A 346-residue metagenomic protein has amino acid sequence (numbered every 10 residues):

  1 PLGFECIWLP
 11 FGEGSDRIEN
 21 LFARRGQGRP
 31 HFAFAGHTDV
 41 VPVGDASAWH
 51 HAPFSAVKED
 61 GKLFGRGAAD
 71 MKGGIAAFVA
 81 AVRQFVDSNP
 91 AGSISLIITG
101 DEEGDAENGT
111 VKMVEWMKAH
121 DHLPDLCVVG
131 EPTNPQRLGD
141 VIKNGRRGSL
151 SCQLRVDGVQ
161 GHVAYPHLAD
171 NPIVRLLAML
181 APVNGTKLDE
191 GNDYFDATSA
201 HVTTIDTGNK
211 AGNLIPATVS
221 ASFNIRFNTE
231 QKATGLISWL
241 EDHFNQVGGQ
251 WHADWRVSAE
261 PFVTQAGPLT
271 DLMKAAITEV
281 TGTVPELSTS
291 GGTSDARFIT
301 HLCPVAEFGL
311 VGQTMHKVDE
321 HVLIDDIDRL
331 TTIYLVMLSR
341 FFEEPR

Functional and structural regions predicted by a protein language model:
P1-R66, D87-A91: Acidic/His- and Gly-rich active-site-bordering loop/insert found across diverse amide/peptide-bond hydrolases
L2, D87-P90, A119-H122, Q246-G248 (+1 more regions): Short helix-capping segments at alpha-helix termini
E13-G14, P132-R137, N144-G145, L150-R346: Metal-dependent amide/peptide-bond hydrolase catalytic core, centered on the "pita-bread" metallohydrolase fold
P30-A33, K62, S95, D125-C127 (+2 more regions): Structural motif
A35-H37, I97-T99, V128-E131, R155-D157 (+1 more regions): Short beta-strand segments
E59-G61, A81-S95, H120-L123, V183-N192 (+1 more regions): Phosphate-handling active-site elements
G61-A77, H162: Glycine/serine-rich anion-binding loops at beta->alpha junctions that coordinate negatively charged ligand groups
M71-G145: Acidic/histidine-rich catalytic neighborhood of metal-dependent amide-processing enzymes
